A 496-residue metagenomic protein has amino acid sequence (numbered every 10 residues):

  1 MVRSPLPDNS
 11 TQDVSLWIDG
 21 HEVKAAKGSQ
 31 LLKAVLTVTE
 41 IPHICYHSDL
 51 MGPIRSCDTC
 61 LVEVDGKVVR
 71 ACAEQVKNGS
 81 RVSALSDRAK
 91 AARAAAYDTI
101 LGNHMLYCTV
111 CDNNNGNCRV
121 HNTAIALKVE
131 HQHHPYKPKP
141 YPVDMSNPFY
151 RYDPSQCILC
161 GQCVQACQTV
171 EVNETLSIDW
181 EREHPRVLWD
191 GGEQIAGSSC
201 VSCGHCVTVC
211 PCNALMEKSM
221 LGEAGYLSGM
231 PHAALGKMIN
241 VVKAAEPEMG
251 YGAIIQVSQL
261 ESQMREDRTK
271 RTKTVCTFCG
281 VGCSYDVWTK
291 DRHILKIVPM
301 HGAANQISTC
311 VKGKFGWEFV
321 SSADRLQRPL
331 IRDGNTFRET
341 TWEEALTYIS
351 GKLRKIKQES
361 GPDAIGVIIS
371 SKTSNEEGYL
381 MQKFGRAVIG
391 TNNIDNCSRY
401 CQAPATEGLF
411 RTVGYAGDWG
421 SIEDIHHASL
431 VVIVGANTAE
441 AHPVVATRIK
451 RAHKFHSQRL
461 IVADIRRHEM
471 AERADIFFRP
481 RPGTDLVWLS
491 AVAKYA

Functional and structural regions predicted by a protein language model:
M1-D13, L32-K33: Terminal leader/tail segments of proteins
V2-R3, D58-T274: Fe-S ferredoxin-like electron-transfer domains and their immediately adjacent linker/connector regions across
P7-V14, R55-C60, C279-C283: A short, compositionally biased
T11-D19, L326-D333: Short, contiguous pre-domain boundary segments
V14-L16, H21-N78, R88-A92: N-terminal cofactor/phosphate-binding cores enriched in small/glycine residues, especially glycine-rich loops such as
E22, C45-M51, D153-P154, G191-A196 (+1 more regions): Conserved short loop/turn motifs at secondary-structure junctions
K27, Q156-L159, S202, T373 (+2 more regions): Secondary-structure capping and boundary motifs in well-ordered enzyme cores
M105, T208, I239-A245, M249-A496: Catalytic alpha/large subunits of respiratory electron-transfer oxidoreductases, centered on bis-MGD molybdoenzymes
